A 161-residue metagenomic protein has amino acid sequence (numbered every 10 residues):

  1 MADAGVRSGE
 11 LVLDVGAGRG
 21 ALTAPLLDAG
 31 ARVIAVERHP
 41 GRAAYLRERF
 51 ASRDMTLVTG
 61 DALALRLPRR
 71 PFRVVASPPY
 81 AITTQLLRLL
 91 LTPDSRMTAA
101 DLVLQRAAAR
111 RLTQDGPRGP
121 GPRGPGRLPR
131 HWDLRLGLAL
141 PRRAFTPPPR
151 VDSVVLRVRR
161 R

Functional and structural regions predicted by a protein language model:
M1-R161: Catalytic cores of RNA-modifying enzymes
